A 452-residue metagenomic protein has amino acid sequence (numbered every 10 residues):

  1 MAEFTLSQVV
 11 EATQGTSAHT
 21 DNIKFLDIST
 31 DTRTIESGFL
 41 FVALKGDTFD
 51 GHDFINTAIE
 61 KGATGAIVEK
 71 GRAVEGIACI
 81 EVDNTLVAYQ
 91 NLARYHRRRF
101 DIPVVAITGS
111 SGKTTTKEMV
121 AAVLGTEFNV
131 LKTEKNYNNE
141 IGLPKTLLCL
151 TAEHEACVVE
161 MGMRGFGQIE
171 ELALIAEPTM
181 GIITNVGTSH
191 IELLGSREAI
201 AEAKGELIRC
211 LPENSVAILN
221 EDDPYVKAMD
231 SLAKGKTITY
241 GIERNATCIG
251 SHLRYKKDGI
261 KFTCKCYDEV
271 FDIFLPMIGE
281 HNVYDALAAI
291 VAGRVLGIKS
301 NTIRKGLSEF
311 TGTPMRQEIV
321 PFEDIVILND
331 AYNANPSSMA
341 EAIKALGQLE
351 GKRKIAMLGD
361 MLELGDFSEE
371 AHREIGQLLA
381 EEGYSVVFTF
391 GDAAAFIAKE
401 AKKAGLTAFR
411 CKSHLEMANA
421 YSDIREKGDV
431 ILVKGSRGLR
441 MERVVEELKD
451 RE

Functional and structural regions predicted by a protein language model:
M1-N91, L349, Q377-L378, E382-D392: N-terminal leader/targeting and accessory segments in enzymes
Q8-V10, A88-E221, K227-A233, G293 (+2 more regions): Phosphate-binding loop of NTP-binding sites
A12, E69-G76, I182-V326, G351-K352 (+3 more regions): Acidic, Mg2+-coordinating active-site environments of NTP-dependent enzymes
T32-A43, V130, L148-C157, I343-G365: Mobile, glycine- and charge-enriched loop segments and immediately flanking short secondary-structure elements within
T48, T313, A331, N335-L406: Active-site beta-alpha connecting loops in nucleotide-dependent enzymes
E69, I102-T108, L131, I182-T188 (+6 more regions): Short beta-strands and strand-loop turn motifs
I80-N84, A408-M417: Short acidic-hydrophobic, aromatic-tinged amphipathic segments that line or gate anion-handling sites
I107, P314-R316, G438, R443-E446: ATP-dependent carboxylate/acyl-activation modules
